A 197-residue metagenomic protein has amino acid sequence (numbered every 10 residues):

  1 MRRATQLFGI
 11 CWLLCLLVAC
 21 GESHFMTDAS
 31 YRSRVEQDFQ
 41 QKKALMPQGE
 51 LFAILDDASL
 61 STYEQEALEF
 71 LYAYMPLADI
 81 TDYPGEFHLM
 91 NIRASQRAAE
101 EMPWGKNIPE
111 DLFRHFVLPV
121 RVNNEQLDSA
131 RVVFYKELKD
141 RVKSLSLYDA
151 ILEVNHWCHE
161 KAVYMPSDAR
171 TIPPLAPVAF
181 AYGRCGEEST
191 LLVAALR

Functional and structural regions predicted by a protein language model:
M1-G9: Bacterial N-terminal signal peptides that target proteins for export
T5, Q126-L127, V163-P166: Short hydrophobic/aromatic-rich motifs at helix boundaries and adjacent loops
F8-L17: Bacterial N-terminal signal peptides
C20-I151: N-terminal accessory/pre-domain segments preceding catalytic cores
D140-R197: Active-site neighborhood of thiol-dependent amide/isopeptide-bond enzymes
